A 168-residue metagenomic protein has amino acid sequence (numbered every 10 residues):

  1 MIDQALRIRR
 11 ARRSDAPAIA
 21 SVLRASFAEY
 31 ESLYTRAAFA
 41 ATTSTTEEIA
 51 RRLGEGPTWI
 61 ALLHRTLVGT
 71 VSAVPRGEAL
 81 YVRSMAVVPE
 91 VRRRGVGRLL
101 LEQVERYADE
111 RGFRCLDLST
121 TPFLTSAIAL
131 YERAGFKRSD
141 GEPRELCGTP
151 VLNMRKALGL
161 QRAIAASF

Functional and structural regions predicted by a protein language model:
M1-D3, R51-R52: Short, conserved catalytic or adaptor-binding loops enriched in Gly and charged residues
A5-R7: Extreme N-terminal starter segment of soluble prokaryotic enzymes
R10-A16, A20-E90, R98-Q103, Y107 (+4 more regions): Acetyl-CoA-dependent GNAT
A50, R114-F168: C-terminal "cap" of GNAT-fold acetyltransferases
V88-R94, P122-F123: Active-site acidic-Proline motif in GNAT/NAT acetyltransferases
